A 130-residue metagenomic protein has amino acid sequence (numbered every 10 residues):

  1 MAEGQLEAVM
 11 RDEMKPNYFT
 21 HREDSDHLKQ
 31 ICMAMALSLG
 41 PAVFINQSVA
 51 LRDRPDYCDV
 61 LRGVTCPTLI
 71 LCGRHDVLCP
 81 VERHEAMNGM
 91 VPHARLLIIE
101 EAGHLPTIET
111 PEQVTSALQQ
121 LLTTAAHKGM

Functional and structural regions predicted by a protein language model:
M1: Glycine/small-residue-rich loop that forms an oxyanion/phosphate-binding "nest" at active or ligand-binding sites
G4-G63: Conserved alpha/beta-hydrolase catalytic His-Asp/Glu region
N17, A42, L69-L71, L97: Conserved hydrophobic packing residues within short motifs/helices of P-loop NTPase cores of ABC-family ATPases
A36, D76-C79, G103-E109: Glycosyltransferase donor-binding loop in the core domain
V60, P67-L69, P92-R95: Structural signature of beta-strand start/N-cap positions in the alpha/beta core of ABC transporter nucleotide-binding
V64, I70-C72, D76: Short beta-strand/loop motif that positions the catalytic acidic residue of the alpha/beta-hydrolase fold
C66, P80-G89: Short alpha-helix in the alpha/beta-hydrolase fold that links the catalytic acid
P92-M130: Catalytic active-site module of serine/aspartate enzymes centered on a nucleophile-bearing elbow/loop
